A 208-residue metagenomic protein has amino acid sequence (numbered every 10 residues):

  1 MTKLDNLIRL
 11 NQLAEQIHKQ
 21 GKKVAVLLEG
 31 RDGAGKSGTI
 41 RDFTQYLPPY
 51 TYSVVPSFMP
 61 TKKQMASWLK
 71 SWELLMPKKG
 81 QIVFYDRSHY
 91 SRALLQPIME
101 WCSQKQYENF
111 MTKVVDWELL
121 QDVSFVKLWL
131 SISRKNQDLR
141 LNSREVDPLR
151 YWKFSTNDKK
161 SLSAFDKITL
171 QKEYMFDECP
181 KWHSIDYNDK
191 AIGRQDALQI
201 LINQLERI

Functional and structural regions predicted by a protein language model:
M1-L13: N-terminal pre-Walker A segment at the start of P-loop NTPase domains
V26-L28: Hydrophobic anchor at the beta1->P-loop junction of P-loop NTPases
G33, P60-K62, S88-S91, S131-D138 (+1 more regions): Conserved nucleotide-binding/hydrolysis micro-motifs of P-loop NTPases
K36: Conserved lysine of the Walker
T39-I40: Post-Walker A alpha-helix
Y50-M111: Conserved nucleotide-sensing/catalytic segment adjacent to the nucleotide-binding pocket in NTP-handling enzymes
P97-M111, D122-L170: A glycine- and Lys/Arg-enriched "phosphate-lid" helix/loop adjacent to the NTP-binding pocket of small-molecule kinases
L170-I208: NTP-dependent small-molecule kinase module
